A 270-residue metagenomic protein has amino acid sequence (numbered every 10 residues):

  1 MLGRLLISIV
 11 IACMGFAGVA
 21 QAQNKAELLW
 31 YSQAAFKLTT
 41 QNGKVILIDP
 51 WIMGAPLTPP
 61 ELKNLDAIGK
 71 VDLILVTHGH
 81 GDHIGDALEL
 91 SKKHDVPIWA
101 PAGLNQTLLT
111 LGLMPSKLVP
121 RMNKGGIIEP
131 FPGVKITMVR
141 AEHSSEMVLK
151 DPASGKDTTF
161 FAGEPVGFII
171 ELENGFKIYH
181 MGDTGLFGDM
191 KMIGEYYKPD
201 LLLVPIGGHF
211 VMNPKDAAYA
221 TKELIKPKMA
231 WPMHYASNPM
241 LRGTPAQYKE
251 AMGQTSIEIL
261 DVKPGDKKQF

Functional and structural regions predicted by a protein language model:
L2-V45, I52-G54, Q254, P264-D266: Zn-dependent metallo-beta-lactamase
Q23-A26, T40-I46, I127-T137, E171-I178 (+1 more regions): Beta-strand-turn-beta hairpins that frame and shape the catalytic cleft of phosphate-ester-processing enzymes
Y31-Q33, Q41, G69, K93 (+3 more regions): Extracytoplasmic
T40-G81, G85-K92, Q106, P115 (+2 more regions): Pre-active-site segment of Zn-dependent metallo-hydrolases
L47-D49, V71-G79, W99-A102, I178-T184 (+3 more regions): Active-site neighborhood of phospho(di)ester-bond hydrolases with catalytic His/Asp-centered motifs
G54-A55, G81-G85, N105-L108, G126-I128 (+5 more regions): Active-site environment of divalent metal-dependent phosphoester hydrolases
P97-I98, L109-P130, A218-F270: Binuclear metal-ion centers of metallo-dependent hydrolases, dominated by the metallo-beta-lactamase
K150, S154-E223, Q247: Active-site-proximal loop/helix segments of hydrolase catalytic cores
